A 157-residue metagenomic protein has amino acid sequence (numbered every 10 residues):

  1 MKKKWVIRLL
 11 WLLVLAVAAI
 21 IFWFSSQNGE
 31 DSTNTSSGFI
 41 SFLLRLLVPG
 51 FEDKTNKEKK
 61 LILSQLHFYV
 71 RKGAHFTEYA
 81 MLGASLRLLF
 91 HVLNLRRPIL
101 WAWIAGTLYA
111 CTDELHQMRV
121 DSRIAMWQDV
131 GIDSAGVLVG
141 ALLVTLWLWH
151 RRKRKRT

Functional and structural regions predicted by a protein language model:
M1-T77: "…centered on the first transmembrane helix and the immediately adjacent amphipathic helix/loop
V6-L9, L93-W103, R123-W127: Membrane-helix interface segments
L9-W23, I104-T112, A135, V139 (+1 more regions): Lipid-exposed faces of alpha-helical membrane segments in multi-pass integral membrane proteins
F68-L82, W127-A135: Membrane-interface loop-to-helix entry segments
G83, R87, H91, V137-W149: Hydrophobic transmembrane alpha-helices
C111-I132: Interfacial helix-loop-helix junctions of multi-pass membrane proteins
R154-T157: Short, charged juxtamembrane terminal tails flanking transmembrane helices
